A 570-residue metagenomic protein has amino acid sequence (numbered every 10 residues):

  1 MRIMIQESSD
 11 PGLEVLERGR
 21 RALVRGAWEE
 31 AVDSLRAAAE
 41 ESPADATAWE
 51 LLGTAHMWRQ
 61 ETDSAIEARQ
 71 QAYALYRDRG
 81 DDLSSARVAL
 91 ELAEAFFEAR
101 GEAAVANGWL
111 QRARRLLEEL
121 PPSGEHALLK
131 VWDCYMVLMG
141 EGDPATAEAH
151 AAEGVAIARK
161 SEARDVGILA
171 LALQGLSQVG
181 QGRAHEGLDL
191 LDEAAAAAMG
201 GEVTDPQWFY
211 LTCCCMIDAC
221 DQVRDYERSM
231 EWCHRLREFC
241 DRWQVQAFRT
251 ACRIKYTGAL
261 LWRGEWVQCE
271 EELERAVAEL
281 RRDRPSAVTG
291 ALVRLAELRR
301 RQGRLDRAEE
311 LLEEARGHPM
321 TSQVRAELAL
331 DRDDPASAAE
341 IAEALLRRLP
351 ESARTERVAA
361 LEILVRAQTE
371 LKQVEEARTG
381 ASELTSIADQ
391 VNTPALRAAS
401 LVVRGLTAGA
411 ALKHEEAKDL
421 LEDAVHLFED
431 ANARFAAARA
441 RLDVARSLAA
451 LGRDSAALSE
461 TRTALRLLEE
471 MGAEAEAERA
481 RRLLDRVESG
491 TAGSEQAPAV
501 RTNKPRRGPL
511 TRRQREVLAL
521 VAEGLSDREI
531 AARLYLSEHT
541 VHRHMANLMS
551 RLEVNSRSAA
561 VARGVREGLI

Functional and structural regions predicted by a protein language model:
S9, P43, R79, L83 (+12 more regions): Residue signature of alpha-solenoid helical repeat architecture, marking inter-repeat boundaries and helix-start
P11-A37: Alpha-helical segment of the N-proximal tetratricopeptide repeat
R18-V24, T47-Q60, A86-E102, E125-D143 (+9 more regions): Tandem amphipathic alpha-helical repeat scaffolds
A31, A65, V105-A106, A147 (+8 more regions): Single-residue signature of alpha-solenoid repeat helices
V32-E40, Y73-D81, E94, Q111-E118 (+9 more regions): Amphipathic alpha-helical segments of tetratricopeptide repeats
E272, E460, H544-N547: Residues within the DNA-recognition helix of helix-turn-helix
P394, L406, L420, A449-R512 (+2 more regions): Linker/hinge segments immediately adjacent to helix-turn-helix/homeobox DNA-binding domains
A410, D419, D443, D485 (+3 more regions): Helix-turn-helix DNA-binding segment
